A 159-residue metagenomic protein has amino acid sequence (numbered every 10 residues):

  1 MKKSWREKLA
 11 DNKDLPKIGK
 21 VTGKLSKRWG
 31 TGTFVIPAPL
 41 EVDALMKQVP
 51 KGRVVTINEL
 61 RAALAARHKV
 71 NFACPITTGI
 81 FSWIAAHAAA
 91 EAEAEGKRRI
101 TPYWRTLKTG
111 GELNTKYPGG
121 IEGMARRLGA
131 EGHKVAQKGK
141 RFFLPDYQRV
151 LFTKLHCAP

Functional and structural regions predicted by a protein language model:
K2-P159: Nucleic acid-binding interface residues in structured DNA/RNA-binding domains, emphasizing the DNA-engaging scaffolds
